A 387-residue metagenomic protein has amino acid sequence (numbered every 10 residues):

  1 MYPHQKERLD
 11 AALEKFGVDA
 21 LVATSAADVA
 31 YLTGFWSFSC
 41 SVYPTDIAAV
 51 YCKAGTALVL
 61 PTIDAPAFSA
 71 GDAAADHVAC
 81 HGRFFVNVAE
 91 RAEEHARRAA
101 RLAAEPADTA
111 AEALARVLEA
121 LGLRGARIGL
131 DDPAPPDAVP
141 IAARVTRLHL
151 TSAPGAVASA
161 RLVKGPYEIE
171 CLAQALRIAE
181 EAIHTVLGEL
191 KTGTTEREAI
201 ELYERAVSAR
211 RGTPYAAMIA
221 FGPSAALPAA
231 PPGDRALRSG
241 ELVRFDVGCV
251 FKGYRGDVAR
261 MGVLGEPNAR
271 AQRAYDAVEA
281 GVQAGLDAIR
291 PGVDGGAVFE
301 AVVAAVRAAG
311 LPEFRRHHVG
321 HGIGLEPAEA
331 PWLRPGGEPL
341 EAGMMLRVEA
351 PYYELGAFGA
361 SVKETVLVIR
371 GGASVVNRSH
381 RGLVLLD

Functional and structural regions predicted by a protein language model:
M1-D387: Active-site neighborhoods and metal-handling regions in enzymes and metal-associated proteins
